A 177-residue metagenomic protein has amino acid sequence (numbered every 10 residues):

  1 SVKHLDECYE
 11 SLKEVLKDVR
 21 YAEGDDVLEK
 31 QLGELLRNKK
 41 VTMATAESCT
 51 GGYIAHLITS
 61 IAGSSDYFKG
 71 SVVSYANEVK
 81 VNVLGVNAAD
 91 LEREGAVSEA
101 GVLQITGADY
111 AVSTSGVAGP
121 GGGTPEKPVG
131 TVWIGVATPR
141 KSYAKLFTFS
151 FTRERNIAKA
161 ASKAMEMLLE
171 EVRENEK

Functional and structural regions predicted by a protein language model:
K3-K177: Short alpha-helical segments enriched in small residues
